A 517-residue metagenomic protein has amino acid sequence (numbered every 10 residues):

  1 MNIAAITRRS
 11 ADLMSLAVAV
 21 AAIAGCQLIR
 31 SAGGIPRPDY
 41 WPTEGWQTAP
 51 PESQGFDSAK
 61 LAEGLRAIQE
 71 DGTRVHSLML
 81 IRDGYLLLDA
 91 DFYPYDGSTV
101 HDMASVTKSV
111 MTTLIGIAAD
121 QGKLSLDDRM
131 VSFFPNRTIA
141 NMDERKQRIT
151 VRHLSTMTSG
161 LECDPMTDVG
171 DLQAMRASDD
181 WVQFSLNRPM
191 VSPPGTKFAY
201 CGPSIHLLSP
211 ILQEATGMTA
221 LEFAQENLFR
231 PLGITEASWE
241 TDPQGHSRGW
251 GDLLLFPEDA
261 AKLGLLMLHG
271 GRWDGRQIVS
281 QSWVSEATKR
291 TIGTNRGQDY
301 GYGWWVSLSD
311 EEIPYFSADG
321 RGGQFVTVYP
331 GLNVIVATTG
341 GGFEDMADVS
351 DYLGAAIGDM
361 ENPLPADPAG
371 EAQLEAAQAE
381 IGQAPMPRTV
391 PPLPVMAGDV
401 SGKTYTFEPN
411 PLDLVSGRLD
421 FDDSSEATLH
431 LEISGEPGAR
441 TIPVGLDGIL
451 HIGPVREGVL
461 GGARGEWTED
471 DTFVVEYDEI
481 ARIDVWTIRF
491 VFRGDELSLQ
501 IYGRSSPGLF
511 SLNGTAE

Functional and structural regions predicted by a protein language model:
D57, G84, H101-D127, L154 (+2 more regions): Active-site SXXK
G64-Y95, N333-V336: A short, well-structured edge-of-sheet supersecondary motif
D91, G97, P165-L255: Catalytic-site signature segments of enzymes, centered on catalytic residues
D102, Q121-L161, N187, M218-L255: Active-site helix/loop module of the DD-peptidase/beta-lactamase fold, centered on the serine-lysine SxxK catalytic
M157, S204-I211, G249-W273, Q324-G341: Active-site-proximal alpha-helical segments within enzyme catalytic domains
E236, V284-V336: Active-site Gly/Thr loop motif
G320-R388: Structured C-terminal helix/loop/strand segments within mature extracytoplasmic catalytic/sensor domains
P368-E517: Peripheral terminal and inter-domain segments
